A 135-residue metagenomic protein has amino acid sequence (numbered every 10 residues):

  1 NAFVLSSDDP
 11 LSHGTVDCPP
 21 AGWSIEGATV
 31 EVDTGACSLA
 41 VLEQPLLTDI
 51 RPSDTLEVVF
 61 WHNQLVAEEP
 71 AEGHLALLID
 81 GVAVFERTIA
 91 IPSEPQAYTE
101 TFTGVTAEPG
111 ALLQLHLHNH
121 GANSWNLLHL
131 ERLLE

Functional and structural regions predicted by a protein language model:
N1-E135: Gly-Asp-aromatic-enriched flexible segments
